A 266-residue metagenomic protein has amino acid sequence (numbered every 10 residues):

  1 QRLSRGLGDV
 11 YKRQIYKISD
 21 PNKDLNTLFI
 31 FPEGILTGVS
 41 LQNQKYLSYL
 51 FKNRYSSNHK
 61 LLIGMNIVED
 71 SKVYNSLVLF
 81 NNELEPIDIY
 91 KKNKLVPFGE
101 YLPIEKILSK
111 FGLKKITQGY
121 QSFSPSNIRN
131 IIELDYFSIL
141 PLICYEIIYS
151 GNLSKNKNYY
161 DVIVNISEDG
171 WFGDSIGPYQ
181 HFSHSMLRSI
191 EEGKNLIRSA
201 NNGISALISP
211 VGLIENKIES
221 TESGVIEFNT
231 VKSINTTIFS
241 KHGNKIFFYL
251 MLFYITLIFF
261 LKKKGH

Functional and structural regions predicted by a protein language model:
Q1-Y11: Single conserved hydrophobic/aromatic residue that forms the stacking wall/gate of nucleotide- or nucleobase-binding
Q14-T27: Phosphate/pyrophosphate-binding loops at sites that engage ATP/ADP/AMP, CoA/4′-phosphopantetheine, polyphosphate
Y16-S19, Y49-L50, P125-I131: A short, well-structured juxtamembrane/interface segment
N26-L28, G34-L36, Q42-I63, E69 (+2 more regions): CN hydrolase (nitrilase-like) catalytic-core segments centered on the catalytic cysteine and neighboring Lys/Glu
V73-S150, S240: Active-site catalytic loop in hydrolytic enzyme cores
S76-L79, N130, I204-I208, I226-F228: Short beta-strand scaffold segments in enzyme catalytic cores
S223-I246: Short, aromatic-rich amphipathic segments at membrane interfaces that lie adjacent to a transmembrane helix or signal
K241-G265: Selective detector of the "anchor" transmembrane alpha-helix that sits immediately C-terminal
